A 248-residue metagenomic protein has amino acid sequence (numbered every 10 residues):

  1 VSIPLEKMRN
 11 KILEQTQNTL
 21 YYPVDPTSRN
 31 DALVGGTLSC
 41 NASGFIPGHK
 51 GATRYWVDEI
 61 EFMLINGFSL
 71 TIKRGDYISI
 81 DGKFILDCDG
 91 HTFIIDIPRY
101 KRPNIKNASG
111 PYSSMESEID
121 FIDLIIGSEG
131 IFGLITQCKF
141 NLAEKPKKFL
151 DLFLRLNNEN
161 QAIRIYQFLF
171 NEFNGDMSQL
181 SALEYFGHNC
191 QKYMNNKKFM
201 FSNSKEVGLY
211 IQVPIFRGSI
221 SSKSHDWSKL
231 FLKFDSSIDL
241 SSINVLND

Functional and structural regions predicted by a protein language model:
V1-D248: Noncatalytic alpha-helical scaffold of FAD-dependent oxidoreductases
